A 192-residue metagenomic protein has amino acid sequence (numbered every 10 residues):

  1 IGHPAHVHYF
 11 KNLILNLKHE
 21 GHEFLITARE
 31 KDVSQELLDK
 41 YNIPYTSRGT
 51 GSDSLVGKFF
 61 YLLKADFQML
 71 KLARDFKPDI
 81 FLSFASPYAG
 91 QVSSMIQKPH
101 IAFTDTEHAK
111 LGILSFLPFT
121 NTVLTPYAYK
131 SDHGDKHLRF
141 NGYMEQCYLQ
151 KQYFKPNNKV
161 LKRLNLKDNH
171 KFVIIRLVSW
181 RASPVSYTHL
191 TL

Functional and structural regions predicted by a protein language model:
H3-K11, L15, E30-G134: Active-site and donor-binding regions of nucleotide-sugar-utilizing enzymes
K18: Gly/Ala-rich phosphate-binding loop of Rossmann-like dinucleotide-binding domains, activating on the conserved
G21, P78, D168-H170: A general structural motif
F24-R29: Short internal beta-strands
N121-Y187: A nucleotide-sugar donor-handling region in carbohydrate enzymes
T188-L192: Conserved small/polar residues in nucleotide/adenosyl-binding loops
